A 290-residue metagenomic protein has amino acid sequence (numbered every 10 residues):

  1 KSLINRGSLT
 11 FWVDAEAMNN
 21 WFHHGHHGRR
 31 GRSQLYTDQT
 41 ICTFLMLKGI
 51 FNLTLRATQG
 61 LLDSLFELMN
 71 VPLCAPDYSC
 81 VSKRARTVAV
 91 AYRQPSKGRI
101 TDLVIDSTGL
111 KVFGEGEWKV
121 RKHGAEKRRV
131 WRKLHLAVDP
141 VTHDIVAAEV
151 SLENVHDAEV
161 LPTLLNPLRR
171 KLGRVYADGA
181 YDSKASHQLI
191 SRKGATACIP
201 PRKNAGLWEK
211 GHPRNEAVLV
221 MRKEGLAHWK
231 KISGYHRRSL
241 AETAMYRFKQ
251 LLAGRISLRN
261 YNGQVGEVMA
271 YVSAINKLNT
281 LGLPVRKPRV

Functional and structural regions predicted by a protein language model:
K1-R30: Basic, low-complexity segments
I4-S8, I41, L45, D63-F66 (+1 more regions): Short amphipathic alpha-helical segments enriched in leucine
S8, G98-I100, H236: Sequence-level motif detector for i,i+2 pairs with an aromatic at +2
S8, V90-R93, A253, L278: Generic structural signal for secondary-structure transition and capping sites
D14, G28-C42, I50-R56, G60 (+7 more regions): Polybasic low-complexity intrinsically disordered regions
D38, C42, M46, I50 (+1 more regions): Basic, amphipathic alpha-helical segments enriched in Lys/Arg and hydrophobic/aromatic residues
M69-P72, K277: Short arginine-rich
G179-Q250, L258: Helix-centered, glycine/charged polyanion-binding patches within enzymatic domains that contact phosphate-containing
